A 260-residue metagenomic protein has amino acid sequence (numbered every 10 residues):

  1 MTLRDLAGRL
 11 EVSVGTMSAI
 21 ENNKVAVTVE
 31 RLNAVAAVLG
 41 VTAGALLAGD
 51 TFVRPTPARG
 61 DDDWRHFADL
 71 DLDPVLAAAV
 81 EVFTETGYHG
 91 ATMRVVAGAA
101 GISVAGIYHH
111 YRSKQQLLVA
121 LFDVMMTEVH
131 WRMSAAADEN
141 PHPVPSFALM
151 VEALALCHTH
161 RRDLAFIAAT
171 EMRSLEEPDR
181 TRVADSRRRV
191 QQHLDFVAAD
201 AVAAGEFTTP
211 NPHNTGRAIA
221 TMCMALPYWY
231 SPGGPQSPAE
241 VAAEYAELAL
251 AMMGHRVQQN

Functional and structural regions predicted by a protein language model:
M1-G8, V12, A19-A68, Q259-N260: N-terminal intrinsically disordered/low-complexity leader segments
R4, G8-N22, R31, V82 (+2 more regions): Helix-turn-helix
G8, D50-V82, T86, M93-A99: Basic, helix-initiating cap at the start of DNA-binding domains
V25, V29, N33, A48-T51 (+4 more regions): An amphipathic alpha-helix adjacent to DNA-recognition modules
L47, L156, H160, Q191-D200 (+3 more regions): C-terminal peripheral helix-coil segments that are non-catalytic and often amphipathic
P74, A120, A135-D163: Hydrophobic alpha-helical connector segments
T127-H130, P178-A203, H213-R217: Amphipathic alpha-helical packing segments from all-alpha helical-bundle domains
S146, T159-P178, Y228: Amphipathic alpha-helical segments used for helix-helix packing
